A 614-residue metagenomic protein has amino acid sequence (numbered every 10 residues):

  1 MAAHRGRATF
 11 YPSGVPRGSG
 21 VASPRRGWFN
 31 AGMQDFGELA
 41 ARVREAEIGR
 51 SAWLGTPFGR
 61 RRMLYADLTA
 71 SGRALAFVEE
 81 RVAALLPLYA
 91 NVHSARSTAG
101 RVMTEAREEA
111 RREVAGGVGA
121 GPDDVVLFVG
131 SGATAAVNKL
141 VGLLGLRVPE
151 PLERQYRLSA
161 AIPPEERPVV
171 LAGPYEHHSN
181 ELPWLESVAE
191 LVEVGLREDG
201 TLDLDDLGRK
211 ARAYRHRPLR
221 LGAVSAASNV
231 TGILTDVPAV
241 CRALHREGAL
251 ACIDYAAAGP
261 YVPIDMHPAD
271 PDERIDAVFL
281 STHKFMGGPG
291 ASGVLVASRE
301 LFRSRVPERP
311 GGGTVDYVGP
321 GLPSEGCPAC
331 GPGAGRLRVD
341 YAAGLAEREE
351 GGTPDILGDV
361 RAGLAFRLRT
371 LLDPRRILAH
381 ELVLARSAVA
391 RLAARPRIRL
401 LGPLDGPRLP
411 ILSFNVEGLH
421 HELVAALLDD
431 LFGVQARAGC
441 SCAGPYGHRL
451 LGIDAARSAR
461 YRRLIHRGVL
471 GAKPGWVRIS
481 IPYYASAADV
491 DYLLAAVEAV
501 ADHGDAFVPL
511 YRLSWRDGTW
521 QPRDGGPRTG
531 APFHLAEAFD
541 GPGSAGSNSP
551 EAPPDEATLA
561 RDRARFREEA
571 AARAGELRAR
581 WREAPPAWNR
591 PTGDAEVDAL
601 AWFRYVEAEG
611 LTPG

Functional and structural regions predicted by a protein language model:
T9-Y11, F29-N30: Short, positively charged and aromatic/hydrophobic N-terminal segments
R26-G614: Pyridoxal 5′-phosphate
